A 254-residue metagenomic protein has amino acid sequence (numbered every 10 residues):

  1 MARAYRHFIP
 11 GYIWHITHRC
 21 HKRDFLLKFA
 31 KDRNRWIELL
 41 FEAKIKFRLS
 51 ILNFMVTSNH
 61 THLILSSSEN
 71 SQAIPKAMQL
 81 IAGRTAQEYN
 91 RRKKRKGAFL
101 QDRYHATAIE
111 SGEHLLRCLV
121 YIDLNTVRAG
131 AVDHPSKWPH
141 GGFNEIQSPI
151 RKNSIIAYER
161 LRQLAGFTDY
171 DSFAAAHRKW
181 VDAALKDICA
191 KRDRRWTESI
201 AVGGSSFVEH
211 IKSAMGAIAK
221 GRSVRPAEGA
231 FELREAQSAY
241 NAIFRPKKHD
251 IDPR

Functional and structural regions predicted by a protein language model:
M1-T57, S66-R254: Short Pro-Cys-Gly-centered "Cys-loop" motif that presents a nucleophilic cysteine in a tight turn
